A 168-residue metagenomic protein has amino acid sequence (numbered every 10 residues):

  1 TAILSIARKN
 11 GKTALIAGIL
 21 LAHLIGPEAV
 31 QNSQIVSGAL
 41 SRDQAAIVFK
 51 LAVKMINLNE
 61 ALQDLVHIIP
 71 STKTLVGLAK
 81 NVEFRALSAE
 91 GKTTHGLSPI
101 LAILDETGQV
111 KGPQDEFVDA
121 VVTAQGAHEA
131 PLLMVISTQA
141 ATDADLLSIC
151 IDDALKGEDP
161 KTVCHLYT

Functional and structural regions predicted by a protein language model:
T1-T168: Phosphate/NTP-binding elements of NTP-utilizing enzymes
